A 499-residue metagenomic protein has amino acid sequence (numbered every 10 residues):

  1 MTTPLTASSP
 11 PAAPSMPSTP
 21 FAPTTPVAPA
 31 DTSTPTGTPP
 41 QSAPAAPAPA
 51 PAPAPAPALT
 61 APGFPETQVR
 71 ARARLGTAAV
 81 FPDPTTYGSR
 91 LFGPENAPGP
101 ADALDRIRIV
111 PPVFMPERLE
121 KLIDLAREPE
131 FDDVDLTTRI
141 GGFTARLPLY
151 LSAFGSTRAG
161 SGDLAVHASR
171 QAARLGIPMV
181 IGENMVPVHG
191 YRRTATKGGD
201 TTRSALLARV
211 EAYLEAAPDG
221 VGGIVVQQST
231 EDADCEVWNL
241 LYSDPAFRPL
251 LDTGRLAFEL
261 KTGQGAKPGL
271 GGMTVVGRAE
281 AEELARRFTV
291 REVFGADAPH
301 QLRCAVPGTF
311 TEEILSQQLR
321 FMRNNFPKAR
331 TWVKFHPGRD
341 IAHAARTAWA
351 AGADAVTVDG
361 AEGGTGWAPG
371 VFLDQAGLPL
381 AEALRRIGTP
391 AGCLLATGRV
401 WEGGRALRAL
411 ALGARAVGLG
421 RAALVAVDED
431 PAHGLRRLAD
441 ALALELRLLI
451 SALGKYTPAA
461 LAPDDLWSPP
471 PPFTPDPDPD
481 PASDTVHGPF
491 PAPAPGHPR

Functional and structural regions predicted by a protein language model:
M1-A7, A54-R146, G160, R170 (+4 more regions): Conserved, well-structured core domains of diverse proteins
L5-P57, P477-H487: Intrinsically disordered, low-complexity proline-rich tandem-repeat tracts
A58-D83, T230-V237, L241-A257, K261-L284 (+5 more regions): Anaerobic metallocofactor- and corrinoid-dependent redox/one-carbon enzyme cores, especially those from methanogenesis
L149-G155, V180-G182: Short glycine-rich or small-residue beta-strand-to-loop segments that form or flank ligand, phosphate, metal/Fe-S
L151, A172, V356, A409 (+1 more regions): Conserved, mostly hydrophobic/aromatic
S169-R170, R174-F321, N325-A348: Active-site-facing alpha/beta catalytic cores
A298-L444, F473: Glycine-rich phosphate/ribose-binding loops and adjacent secondary-structure elements that form binding surfaces
G434-R499: Extended, intrinsically disordered, low-complexity segments
